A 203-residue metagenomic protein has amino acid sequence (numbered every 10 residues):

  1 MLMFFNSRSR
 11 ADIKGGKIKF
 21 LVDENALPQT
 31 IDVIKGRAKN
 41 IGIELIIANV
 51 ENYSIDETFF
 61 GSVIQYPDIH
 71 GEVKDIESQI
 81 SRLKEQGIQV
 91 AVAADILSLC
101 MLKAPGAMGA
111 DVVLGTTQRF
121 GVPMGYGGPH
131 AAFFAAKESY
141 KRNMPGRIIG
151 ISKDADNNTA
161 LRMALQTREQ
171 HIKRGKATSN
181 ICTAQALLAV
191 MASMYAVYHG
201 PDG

Functional and structural regions predicted by a protein language model:
M1-T58: PLP-dependent aspartate aminotransferase-fold enzymes
L21, F60-Q65, A91-A93, L114 (+1 more regions): Structural motif
L27-P28, A48-I55, I69-H70, I96-C100 (+1 more regions): Short acidic loop-to-helix transition motifs that present clustered carboxylates
I34-K35, S62, D95, A132 (+1 more regions): Buried hydrophobic positions in well-ordered alpha/beta secondary-structure cores of metabolic enzymes
I47-E51, S62-V63, L83, V90-A94 (+1 more regions): Pyridoxal 5′-phosphate
P67-Q86, L97-A104: Active-site core of PLP-dependent enzymes with the aminotransferase class I/II
G106-V122: Conserved active-site segment immediately N-terminal to the catalytic lysine that forms the internal aldimine
F120-G203: Active-site C-terminal subdomain of aminotransferase-like
